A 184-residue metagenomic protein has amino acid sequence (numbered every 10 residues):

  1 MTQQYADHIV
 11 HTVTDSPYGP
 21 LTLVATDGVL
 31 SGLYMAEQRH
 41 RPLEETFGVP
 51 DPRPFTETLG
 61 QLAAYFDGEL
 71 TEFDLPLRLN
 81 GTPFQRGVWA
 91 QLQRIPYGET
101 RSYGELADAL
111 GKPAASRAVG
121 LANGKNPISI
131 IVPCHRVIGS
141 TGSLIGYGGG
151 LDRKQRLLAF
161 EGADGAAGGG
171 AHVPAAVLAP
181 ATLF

Functional and structural regions predicted by a protein language model:
M1-A114, G162-F184: Basic nucleic-acid-binding alpha-helical/helix-turn surface characteristic of O6-alkylguanine DNA
V24, G146, A159: Short beta-strand-to-turn element immediately C-terminal to the catalytic PLP-Schiff-base lysine in fold type I
A114-R156: Short glycine/serine-rich loop segments
